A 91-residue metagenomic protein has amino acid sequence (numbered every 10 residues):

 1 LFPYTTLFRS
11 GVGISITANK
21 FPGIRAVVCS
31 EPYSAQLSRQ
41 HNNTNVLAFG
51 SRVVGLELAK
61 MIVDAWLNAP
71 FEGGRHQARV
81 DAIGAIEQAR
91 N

Functional and structural regions predicted by a protein language model:
L1-L7: Short, small-residue-biased leader/transition segments that mark boundaries at the very start of proteins
F8-V28: Helix-adjacent hinge/juxtasegments
P32-N91: C-terminal binding/interaction regions
